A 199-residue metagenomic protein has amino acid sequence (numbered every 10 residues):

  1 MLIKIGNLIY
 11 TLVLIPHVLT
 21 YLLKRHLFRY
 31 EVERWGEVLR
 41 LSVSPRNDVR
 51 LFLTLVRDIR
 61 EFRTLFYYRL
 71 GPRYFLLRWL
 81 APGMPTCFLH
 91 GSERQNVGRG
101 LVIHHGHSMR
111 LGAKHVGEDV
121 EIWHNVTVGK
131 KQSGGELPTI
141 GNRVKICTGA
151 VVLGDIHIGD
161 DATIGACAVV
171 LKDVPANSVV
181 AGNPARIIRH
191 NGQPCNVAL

Functional and structural regions predicted by a protein language model:
M1-T86, C195-L199: Terminal amphipathic alpha-helical/low-complexity segments used for targeting or macromolecular assembly
D48-T54, Y68-R69, R73-F75, G91-E93 (+3 more regions): Short, flexible segments with low predicted structural confidence
L70, P85-F88, G106, G112 (+2 more regions): Aromatic-residue detector
R78-G100: Right-handed parallel beta-helix
S92-R94, G98-G100, H104-H107, G112-A113 (+11 more regions): Left-handed beta-helix
N183-L199: Short, basic/aromatic-enriched C-terminal tail that caps enzymatic domains
